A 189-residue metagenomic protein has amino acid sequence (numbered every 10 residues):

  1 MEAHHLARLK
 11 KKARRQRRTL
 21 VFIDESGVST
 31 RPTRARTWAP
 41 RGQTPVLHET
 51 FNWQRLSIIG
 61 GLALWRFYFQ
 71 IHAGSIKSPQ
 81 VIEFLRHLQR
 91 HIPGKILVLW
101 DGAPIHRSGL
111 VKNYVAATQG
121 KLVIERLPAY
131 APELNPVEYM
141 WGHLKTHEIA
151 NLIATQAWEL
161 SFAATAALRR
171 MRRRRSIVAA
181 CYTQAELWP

Functional and structural regions predicted by a protein language model:
E2-R86, A185, P189: Extended, low-complexity cationic-aromatic segments
Q16-L20, V137-P189: C-terminal anion-handling pockets and recognition modules
F22-I23, L97-G102, E125-P128, S161 (+1 more regions): Short beta-strand segments
D24-S26, G60, L85, D101 (+3 more regions): Generic structural signal for small/hydrophobic residues in well-ordered secondary structure, especially within
E25, G94-R107, Y130, N135: Acidic/histidine-rich, metal-coordinating catalytic segments
T44-T50, A116-P136, L152-I153: RNase H-like polynucleotidyl transferase catalytic core
E83-L85, R90, V98-L99, A103 (+2 more regions): Single, function-defining residue in the core of a domain
S108-T118: Short, aromatic/basic amphipathic alpha-helical patches
